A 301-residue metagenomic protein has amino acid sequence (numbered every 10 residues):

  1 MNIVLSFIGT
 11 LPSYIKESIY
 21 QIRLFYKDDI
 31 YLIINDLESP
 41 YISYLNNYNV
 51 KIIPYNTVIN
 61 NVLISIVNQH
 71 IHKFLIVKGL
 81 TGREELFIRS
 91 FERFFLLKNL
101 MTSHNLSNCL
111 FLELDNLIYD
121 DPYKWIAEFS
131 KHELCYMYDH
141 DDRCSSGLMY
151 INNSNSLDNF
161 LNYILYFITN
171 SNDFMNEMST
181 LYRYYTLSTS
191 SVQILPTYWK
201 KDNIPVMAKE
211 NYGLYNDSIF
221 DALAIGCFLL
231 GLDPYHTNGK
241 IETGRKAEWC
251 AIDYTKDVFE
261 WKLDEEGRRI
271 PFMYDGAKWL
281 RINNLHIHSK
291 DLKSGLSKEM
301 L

Functional and structural regions predicted by a protein language model:
M1-G79, T102, N153-N159, F272-M273 (+1 more regions): N-terminal anchoring/stem segment of glycosyltransferases
S6, T81-I88: Short coil/turn segments at secondary-structure boundaries
L11-P12, F87-F91, F174: A conditional alpha-helix N-cap/helix-loop micro-motif detector
I19-I22, I42, L97-K98, I126 (+1 more regions): Short amphipathic alpha-helical segments and helix-helix/interface helices
Y31-I33, C109-E113, C135-Y136, V192-T197: A structural signal for short, well-ordered beta-strand segments and their strand-loop junctions that often border
E85, R89-C135: GT-A fold catalytic core of metal-dependent nucleotide-sugar glycosyltransferases, centered on the diacidic
Y119-R183: Conserved catalytic core of nucleotide-sugar-dependent glycosyltransferases
D158-L301: Catalytic core and acceptor-binding pocket of nucleotide-sugar-dependent glycosyltransferases
